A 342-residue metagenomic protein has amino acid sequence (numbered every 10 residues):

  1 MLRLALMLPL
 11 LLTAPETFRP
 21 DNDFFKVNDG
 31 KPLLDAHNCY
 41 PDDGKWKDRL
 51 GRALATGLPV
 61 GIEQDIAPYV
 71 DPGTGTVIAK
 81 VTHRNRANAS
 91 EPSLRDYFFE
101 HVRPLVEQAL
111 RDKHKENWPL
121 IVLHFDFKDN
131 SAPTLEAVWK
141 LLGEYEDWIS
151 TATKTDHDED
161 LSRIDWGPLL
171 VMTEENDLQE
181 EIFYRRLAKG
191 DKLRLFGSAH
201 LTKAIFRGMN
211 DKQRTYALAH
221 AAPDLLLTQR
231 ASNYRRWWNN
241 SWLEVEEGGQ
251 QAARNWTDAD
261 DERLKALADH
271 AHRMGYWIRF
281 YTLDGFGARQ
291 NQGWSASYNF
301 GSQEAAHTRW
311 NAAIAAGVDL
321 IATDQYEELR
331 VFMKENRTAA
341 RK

Functional and structural regions predicted by a protein language model:
M1-A5: Bacterial N-terminal signal peptides that target proteins for export
L6-R19: Bacterial Sec-dependent signal peptides at the C-terminal "C-region" and cleavage site
T17-V60, P68-K342: Catalytic cores of phosphodiester-bond hydrolases, prominently lipid phosphodiesterases
